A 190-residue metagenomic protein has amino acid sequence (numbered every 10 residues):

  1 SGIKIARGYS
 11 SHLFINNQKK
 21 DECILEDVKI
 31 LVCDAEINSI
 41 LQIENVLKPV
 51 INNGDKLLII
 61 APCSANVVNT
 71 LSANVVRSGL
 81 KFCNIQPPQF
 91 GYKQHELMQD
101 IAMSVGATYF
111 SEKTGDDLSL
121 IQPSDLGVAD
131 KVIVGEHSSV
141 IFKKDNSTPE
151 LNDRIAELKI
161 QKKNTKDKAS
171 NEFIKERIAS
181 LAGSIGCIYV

Functional and structural regions predicted by a protein language model:
S1-V190: Long, structured protein-protein interaction/assembly regions in large complexes
